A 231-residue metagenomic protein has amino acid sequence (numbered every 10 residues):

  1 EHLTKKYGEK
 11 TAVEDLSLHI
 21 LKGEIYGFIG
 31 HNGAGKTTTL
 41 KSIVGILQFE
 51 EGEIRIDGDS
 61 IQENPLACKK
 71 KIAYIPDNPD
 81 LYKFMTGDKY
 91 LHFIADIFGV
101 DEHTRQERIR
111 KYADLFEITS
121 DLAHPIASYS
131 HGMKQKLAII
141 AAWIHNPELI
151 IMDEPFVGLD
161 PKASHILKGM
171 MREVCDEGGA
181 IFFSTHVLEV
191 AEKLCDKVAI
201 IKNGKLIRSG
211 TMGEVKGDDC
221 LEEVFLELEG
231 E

Functional and structural regions predicted by a protein language model:
G52-E63, A67-C68: Conserved ABC transporter NBD signature motif
H92, D96, H103-D121: Conserved ABC ATPase "signature" region
I150-E154: Catalytic Walker B motif of ABC-type/P-loop ATPase nucleotide-binding domains
S164-E177: Helical segment within the ABC ATPase nucleotide-binding domain
S209-G210: ABC ATPase "signature
